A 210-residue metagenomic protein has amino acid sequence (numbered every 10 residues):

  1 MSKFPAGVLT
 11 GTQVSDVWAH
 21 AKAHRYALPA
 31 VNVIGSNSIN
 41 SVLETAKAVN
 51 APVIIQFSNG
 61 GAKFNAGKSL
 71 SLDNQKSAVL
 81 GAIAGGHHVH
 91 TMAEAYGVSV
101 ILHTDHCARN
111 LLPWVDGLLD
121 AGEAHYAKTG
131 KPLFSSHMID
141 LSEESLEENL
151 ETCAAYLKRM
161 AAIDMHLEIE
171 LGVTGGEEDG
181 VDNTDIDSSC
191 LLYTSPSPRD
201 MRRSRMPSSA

Functional and structural regions predicted by a protein language model:
S2-Y26: N-terminal amphipathic alpha-helix/helix-capping segment at the start of soluble metabolic enzymes
L28-V31, V53-F57, V100-H106, S135-I139 (+1 more regions): Hydrophobic faces of well-ordered beta-strands that scaffold small-molecule active sites in alpha/beta enzyme cores
I34-S36, S58-A62, H106-R109, D140-E144 (+1 more regions): Active-site beta-loop-alpha junctions enriched in small/polar residues
A46-A48, G86-G97, L118-P132, A162: Acidic (Asp/Glu)-rich catalytic clusters
V49-P113: Active-site cofactor/substrate anionic-group-binding motifs, chiefly glycine- and Lys/Arg-rich phosphate-binding loops
L111-W114, E144-R159: Active-site-adjacent beta->alpha loops and helix N-cap segments on the catalytic face of soluble alpha/beta enzymes
L133-L146, I169-C190, R205: Active-site-proximal beta-alpha loop/turn segments in soluble metabolic enzymes
Y193-D200: Conserved small/polar residues in nucleotide/adenosyl-binding loops
